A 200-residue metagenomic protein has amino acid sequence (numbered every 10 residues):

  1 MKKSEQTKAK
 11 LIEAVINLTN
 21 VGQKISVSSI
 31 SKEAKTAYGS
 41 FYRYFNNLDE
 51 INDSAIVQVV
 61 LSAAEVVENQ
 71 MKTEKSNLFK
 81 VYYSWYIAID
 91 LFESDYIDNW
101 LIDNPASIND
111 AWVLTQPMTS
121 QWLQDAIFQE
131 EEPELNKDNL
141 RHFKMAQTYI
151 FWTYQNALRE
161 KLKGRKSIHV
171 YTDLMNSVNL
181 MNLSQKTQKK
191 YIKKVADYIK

Functional and structural regions predicted by a protein language model:
M1-K24, S28-S29: Basic, helix-initiating cap at the start of DNA-binding domains
K10, A14-V21, S62-T73, Y149-E160: Solvent-exposed, amphipathic alpha-helical segments
N20-E50, S54: Helix-turn-helix
V27, I56-V67: Short, basic, alpha-helical segments at the C-terminal edge of helix-turn-helix-like DNA-binding modules
V27, I97-D103, L135-N136, T187-K190: Short, hydrophobic secondary-structure boundary micro-motifs
S54, E68-S94: Hydrophobic alpha-helical connector segments
A106-Q155: Amphipathic alpha-helical packing segments from all-alpha helical-bundle domains
F128, R159-K200: C-terminal peripheral helix-coil segments that are non-catalytic and often amphipathic
